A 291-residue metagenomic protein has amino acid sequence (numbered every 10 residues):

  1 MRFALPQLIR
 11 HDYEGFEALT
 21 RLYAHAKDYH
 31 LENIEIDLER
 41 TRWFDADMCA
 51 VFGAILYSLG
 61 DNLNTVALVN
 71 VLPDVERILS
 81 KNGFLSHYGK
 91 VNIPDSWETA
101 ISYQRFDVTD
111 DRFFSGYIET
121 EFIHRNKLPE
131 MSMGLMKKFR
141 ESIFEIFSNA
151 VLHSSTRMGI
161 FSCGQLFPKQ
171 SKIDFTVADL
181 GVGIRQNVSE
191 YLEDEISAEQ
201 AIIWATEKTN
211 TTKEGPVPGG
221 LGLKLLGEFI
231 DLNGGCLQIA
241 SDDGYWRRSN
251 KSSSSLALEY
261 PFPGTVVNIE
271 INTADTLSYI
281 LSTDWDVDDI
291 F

Functional and structural regions predicted by a protein language model:
M1-H30, G89-K90, L192-I196, E207-F291: Flexible, glycine-/charge-rich segments associated with ATP-binding catalytic modules
M1-Q7, W97-D107: Short amphipathic
L5-Y88: Amphipathic alpha-helical interaction surfaces in cytosolic regulatory modules
I9, R42-D45, S132-R140, G219: Conserved phosphate/pyrophosphate-binding and hydrolysis machinery centered on Walker-type P-loop NTPases, extending
G53-I55, M131-P168, K224-I230: Conserved ATP-binding N-box helix of the HATPase_c
L85-I101: A glycine-rich helix N-cap at a beta->alpha junction
I101-S132, R185, L192-K208, E228: Helix-loop-beta hinge of the Bergerat
A150-Y191, S249: ATP-lid-like helix-loop hinge signature
